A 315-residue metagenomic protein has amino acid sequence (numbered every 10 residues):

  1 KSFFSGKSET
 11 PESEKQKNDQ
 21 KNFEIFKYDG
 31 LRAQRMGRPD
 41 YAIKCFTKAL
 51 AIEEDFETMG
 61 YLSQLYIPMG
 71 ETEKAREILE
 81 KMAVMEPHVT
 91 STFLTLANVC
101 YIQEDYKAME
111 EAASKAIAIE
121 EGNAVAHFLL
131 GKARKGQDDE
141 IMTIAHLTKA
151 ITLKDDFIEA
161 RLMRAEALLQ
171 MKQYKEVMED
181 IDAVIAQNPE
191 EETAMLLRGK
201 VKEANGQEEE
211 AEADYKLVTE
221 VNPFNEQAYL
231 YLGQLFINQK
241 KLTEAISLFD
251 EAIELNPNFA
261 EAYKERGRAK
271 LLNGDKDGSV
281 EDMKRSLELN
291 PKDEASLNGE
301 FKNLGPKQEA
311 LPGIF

Functional and structural regions predicted by a protein language model:
D19-E57, Y61-P68, S91, T95-E104 (+2 more regions): Alpha-helical segment of the N-proximal tetratricopeptide repeat
F23, F56-E57, T90-S91, A124-V125 (+5 more regions): Helix-start (N-cap) detector for alpha-helical repeat units in TPR-like alpha-solenoids, especially tetratricopeptide
Y28, Y61, T95, L129 (+5 more regions): Canonical tetratricopeptide repeat
A51-I52, M85, I119, L153 (+4 more regions): Structural marker of alpha-solenoid helical repeat scaffolds
